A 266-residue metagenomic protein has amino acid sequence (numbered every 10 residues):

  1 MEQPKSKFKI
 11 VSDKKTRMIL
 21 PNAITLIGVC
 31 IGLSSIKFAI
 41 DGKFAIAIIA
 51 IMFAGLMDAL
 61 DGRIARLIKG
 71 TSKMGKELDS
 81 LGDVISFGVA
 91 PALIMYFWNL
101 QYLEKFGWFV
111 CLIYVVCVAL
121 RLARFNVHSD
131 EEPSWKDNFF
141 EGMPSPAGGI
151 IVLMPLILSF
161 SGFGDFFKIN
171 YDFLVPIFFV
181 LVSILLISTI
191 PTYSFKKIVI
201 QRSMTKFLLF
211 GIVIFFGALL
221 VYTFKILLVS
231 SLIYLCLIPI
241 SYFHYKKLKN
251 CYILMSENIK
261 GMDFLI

Functional and structural regions predicted by a protein language model:
M1-A59, I64, S241, I266: Topogenic membrane-insertion module of multi-pass membrane proteins
M1-K9, D137-I266: C-terminal membrane-associated helical module and adjoining short loops/tails
T16, L20-T25, L67-F125, P155: Multi-pass membrane catalytic core of lipid/isoprenoid biosynthesis enzymes
I24-I27, A47-A54, V110-I113, C117 (+4 more regions): Hydrophobic alpha-helical transmembrane segments of polytopic
C30-S34, V89-A92, L209-G217: Hydrophobic, membrane-inserted alpha-helices
S34-I49, I85, V89-C111, M154-L174 (+1 more regions): Helix-coil boundary and interhelical linker segments in multi-pass alpha-helical membrane proteins
R63-S72, A119-W135, I187-F195, I240 (+1 more regions): C-terminal ends of transmembrane helices
L112-I150: Hydrophobic, well-structured mid-protein blocks that either form specific transmembrane helices
